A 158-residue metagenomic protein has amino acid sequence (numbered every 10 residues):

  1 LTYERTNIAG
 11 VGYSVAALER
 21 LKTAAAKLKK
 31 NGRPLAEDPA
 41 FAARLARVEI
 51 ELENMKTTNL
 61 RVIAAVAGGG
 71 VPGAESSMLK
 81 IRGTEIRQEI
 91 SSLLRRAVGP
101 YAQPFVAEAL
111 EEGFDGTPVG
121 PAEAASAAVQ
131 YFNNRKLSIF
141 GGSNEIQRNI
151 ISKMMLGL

Functional and structural regions predicted by a protein language model:
L1-M55, L137, K153: Glycine-rich beta->alpha junctions and the first turn(s) of the following alpha-helix
L1-V11, Y101-L158: Glycine-rich phosphate/cofactor-binding loops in nucleotide/flavin-utilizing enzymes
Y3, A24, T57-L60, G83 (+2 more regions): Tryptophan-centric aromatic hotspots in well-structured domains and transmembrane helices
N7-V11, L35, G73, S77-K80 (+3 more regions): Hydrophobic alpha-helical scaffolding
V15, G69, G99, G141-G142: Glycine-centered flexibility sites
R20-L28, R61, A65, E89 (+2 more regions): Generic, well-ordered alpha-helical scaffold segments in large soluble proteins
P39, E53-D115: C-terminal helix-coil-helix/basic helical segment that borders enzyme active sites and/or dimer interfaces and provides
A43, I81, I150: Short alpha-helical basic/polar micro-motif
